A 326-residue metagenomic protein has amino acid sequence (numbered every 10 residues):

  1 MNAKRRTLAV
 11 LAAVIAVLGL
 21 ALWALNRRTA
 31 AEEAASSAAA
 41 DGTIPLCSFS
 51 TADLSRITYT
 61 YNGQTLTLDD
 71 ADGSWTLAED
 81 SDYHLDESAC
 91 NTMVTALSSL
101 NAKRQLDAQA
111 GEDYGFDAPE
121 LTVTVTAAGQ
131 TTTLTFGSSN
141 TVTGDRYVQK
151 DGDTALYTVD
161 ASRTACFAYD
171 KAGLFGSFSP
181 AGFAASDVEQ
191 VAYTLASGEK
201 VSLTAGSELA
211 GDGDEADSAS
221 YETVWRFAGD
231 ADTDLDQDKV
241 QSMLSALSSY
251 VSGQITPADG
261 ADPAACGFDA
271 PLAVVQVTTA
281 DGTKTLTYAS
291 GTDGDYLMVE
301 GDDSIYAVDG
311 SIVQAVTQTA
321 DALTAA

Functional and structural regions predicted by a protein language model:
M1-A326: Soluble, acidic/polar mature domains that operate outside membranes
